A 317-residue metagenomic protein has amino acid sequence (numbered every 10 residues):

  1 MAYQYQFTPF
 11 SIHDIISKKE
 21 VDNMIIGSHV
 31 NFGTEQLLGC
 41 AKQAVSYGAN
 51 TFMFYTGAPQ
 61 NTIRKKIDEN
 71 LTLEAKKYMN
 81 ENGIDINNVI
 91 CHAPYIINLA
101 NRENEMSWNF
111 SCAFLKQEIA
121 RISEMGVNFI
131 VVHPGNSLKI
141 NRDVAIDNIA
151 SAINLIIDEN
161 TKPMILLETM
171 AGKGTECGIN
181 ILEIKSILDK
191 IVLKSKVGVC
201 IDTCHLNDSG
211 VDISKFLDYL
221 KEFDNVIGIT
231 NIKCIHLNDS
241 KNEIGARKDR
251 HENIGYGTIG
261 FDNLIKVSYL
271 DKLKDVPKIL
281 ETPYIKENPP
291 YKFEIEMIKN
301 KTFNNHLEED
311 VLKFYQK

Functional and structural regions predicted by a protein language model:
Q6-C91, R102-Q117, N304-N305, E309-K317: N-terminal pre-domain/capping segments
H29-G33, G57-P59, P94-I96, G135-S137 (+4 more regions): Active-site beta-loop-alpha junctions enriched in small/polar residues
F32-L38, P59-L71, L99, S137-I140 (+3 more regions): Acidic-and-aromatic substrate-binding clefts and catalytic sites of carbohydrate-active enzymes
Q43-G48, E69-I90, I119-E124, I156-N160 (+3 more regions): Acidic (Asp/Glu)-rich catalytic clusters
A44, H92, I122, I130 (+4 more regions): Conserved, mostly hydrophobic/aromatic
D68-L73, W108, C112-L115, I146-A150 (+3 more regions): Charged helix-capping and loop-helix junction motifs
N98-G198: Active-site acidic/histidine proton-transfer and metal-coordination neighborhood in alpha/beta enzyme cores
S151, K185-K317: Histidine-acidic metal/acid-base catalytic patches
